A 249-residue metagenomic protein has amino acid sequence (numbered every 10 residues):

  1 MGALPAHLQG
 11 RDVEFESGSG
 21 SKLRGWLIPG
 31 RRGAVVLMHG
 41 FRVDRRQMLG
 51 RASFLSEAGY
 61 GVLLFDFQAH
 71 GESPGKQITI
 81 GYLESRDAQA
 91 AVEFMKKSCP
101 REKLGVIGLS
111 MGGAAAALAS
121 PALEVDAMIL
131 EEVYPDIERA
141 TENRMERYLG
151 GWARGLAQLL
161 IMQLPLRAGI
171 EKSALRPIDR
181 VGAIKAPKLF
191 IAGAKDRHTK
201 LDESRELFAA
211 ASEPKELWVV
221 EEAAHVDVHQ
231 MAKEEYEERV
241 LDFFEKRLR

Functional and structural regions predicted by a protein language model:
M1-E16: An N-terminal hydrophobic leader/cap segment in hydrolases
F41-F54, F67, D202: The serine-hydrolase catalytic nucleophile loop
Q47, I78-C99: Alpha/beta-hydrolase active-site loop
A52-P74: Conserved alpha/beta-hydrolase
L118-E171, D179, V219: Hydrolase active-site cap/lid region
A183-K185, F190-A192, D196: Short beta-strand/loop motif that positions the catalytic acidic residue of the alpha/beta-hydrolase fold
F208-V226: Catalytic histidine neighborhood in serine/cysteine hydrolases with alpha/beta-hydrolase-type architecture
A223-E237: Catalytic histidine-centered segment of alpha/beta-hydrolase-like enzymes
